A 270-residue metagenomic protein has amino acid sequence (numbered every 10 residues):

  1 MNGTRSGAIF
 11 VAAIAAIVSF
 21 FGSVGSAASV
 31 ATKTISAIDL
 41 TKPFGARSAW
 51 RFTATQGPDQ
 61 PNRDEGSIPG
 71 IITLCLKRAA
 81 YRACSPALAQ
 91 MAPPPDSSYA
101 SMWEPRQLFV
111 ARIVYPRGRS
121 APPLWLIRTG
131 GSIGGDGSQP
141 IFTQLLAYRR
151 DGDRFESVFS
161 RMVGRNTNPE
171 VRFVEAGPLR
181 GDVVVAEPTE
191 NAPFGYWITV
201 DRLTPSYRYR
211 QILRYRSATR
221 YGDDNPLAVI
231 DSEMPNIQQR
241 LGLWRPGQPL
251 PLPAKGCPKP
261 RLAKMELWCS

Functional and structural regions predicted by a protein language model:
M1-S6: N-terminal secretory signal peptides that target proteins for export/translocation
V11-F20: Bacterial N-terminal signal peptides
A27-C75, V171-S270: Acidic, small-residue rich beta-repeat scaffolds with periodic aromatic anchors
S36-K42, M102-S120, N168-L179: Beta-propeller blade termini
R78-P123, I127, I133, G137: Short N-terminal edge-element motif at the start of the domain
S85-A89, E156-G164, R210-A218: Beta-propeller fold detector
L124-T129, V183-E187: Hydrophobic beta-strand segments that make up the repeating blades of beta-propeller and related beta-repeat
Q139-V185: Short helix-loop boundary/capping segments
